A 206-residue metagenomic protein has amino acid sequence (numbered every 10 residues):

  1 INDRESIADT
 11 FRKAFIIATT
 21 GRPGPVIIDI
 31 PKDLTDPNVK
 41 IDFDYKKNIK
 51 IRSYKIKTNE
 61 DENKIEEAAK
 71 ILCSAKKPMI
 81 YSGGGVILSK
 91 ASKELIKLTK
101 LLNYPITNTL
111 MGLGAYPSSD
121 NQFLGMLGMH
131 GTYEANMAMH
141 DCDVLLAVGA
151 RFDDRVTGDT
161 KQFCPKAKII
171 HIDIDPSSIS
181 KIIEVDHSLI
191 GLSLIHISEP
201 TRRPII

Functional and structural regions predicted by a protein language model:
I1-D3, M126-G128, H187-L192: Short acidic-hydrophobic, aromatic-tinged amphipathic segments that line or gate anion-handling sites
I1-Y45, A68-I71, N136-I170: Structural signature of the thiamine diphosphate
D29, Y104-L110, I170-D173: Short internal beta-strands
I30-D36, G84-V86, P176: Glycine-rich beta-alpha junction loops
T35, G112-P117, D153-D154, P176-K181 (+1 more regions): Short gly/pro/ser/thr-enriched loop/turn and capping motifs at secondary-structure boundaries
I41-S53, A115-S119: Gly-rich Lys/Arg/Thr-decorated short loops/hinges at beta-loop-alpha junctions or inter-strand turns that position
E60, C73-C142: Anionic-ligand anchoring segments at beta-strand to alpha-helix junctions in alpha/beta enzyme folds, i.e., glycine
I195-E199, R203-I206: Single conserved hydrophobic/aromatic residue that forms the stacking wall/gate of nucleotide- or nucleobase-binding
